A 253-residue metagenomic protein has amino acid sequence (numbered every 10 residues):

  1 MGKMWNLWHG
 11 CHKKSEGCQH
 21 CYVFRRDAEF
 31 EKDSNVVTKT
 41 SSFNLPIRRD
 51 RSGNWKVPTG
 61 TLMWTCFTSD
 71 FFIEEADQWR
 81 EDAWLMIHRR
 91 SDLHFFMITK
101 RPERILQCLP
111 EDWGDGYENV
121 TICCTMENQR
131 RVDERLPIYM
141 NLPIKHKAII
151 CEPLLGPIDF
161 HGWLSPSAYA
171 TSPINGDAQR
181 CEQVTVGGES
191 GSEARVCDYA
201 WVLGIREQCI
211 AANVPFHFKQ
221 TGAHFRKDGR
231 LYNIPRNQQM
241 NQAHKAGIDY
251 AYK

Functional and structural regions predicted by a protein language model:
M1-H9, F30, H161-K253: Auxiliary Fe-S-binding modules of radical SAM enzymes
G2-S15, Q19-V120, Q129-R131, I158-H161 (+2 more regions): Conserved Radical SAM active-site core
L62-W64, H94-F96, N119-C123, H146-I150 (+2 more regions): Structural preference for beta-strand elements that scaffold enzyme active sites
S69, R101-E103, M126-N128, P153-L155 (+2 more regions): Active-site-proximal loop/turn and secondary-structure-junction residues that shape catalytic pockets, frequently
W79-A83, R135-I138, W201-I205: A general structural detector for well-ordered alpha-helical segments in enzyme core domains, enriched
H88-S91, P143, L203, I210: Anion (oxyanion) recognition and catalysis
R101-R104, V132, R195-V202: Active-site-adjacent beta->alpha loops and helix N-cap segments on the catalytic face of soluble alpha/beta enzymes
C124-N128, V132, P137-S167, D177 (+1 more regions): Histidine/lysine/aspartate-rich catalytic loop segments that bind and position anionic ligands
